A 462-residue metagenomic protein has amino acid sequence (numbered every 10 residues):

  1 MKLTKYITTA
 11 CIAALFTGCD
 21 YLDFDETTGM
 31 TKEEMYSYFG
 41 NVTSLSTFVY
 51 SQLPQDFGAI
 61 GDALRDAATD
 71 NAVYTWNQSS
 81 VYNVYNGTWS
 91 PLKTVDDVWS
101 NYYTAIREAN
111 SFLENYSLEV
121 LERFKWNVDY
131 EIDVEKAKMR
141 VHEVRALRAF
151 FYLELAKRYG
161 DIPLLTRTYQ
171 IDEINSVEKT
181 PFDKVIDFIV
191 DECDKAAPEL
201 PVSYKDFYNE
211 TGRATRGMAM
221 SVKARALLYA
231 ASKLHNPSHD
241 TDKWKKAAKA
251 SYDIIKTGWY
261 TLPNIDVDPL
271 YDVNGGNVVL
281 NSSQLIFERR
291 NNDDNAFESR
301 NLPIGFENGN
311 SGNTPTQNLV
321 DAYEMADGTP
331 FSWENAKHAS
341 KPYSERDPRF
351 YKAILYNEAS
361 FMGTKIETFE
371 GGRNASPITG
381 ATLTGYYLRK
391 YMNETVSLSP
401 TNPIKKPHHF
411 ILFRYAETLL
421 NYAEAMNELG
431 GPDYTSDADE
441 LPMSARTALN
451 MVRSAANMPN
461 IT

Functional and structural regions predicted by a protein language model:
M1-T17: Sec-dependent bacterial lipoprotein signal peptides
I7, D20-Y82, G160-I162, I186 (+3 more regions): An aromatic- and glycine-enriched ligand-binding surface/loop that stacks and positions planar moieties
Y38-T47, S51-Q55, N77-Y159, I174-D187 (+7 more regions): Conserved, well-structured interaction surfaces
D96, P348-V452: C-terminal substrate/ligand-recognition segments
V120-K125, V134-K138, H235-D242, L429-M443: Structural helix-adjacent loops and short alpha-helical linkers that scaffold large soluble proteins
Y130-H142, D206-M218, V267-P269, A438-L441: A glycine-rich, coil/turn loop motif that links secondary-structure elements
